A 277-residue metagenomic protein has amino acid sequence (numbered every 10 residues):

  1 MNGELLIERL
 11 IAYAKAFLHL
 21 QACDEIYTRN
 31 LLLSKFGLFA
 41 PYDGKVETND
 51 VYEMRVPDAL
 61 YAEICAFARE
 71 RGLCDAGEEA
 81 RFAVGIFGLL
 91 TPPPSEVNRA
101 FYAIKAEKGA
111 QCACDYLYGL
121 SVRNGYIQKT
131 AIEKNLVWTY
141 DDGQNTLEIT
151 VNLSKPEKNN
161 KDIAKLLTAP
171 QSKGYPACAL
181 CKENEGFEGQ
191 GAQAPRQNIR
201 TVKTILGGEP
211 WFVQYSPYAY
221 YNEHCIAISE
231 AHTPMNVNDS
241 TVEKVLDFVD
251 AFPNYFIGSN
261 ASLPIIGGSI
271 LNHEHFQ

Functional and structural regions predicted by a protein language model:
M1-A227, A231-P234: Active-site microenvironments that recognize anionic phosphate/pyrophosphate groups
R200, E230-I257: Helical scaffold of the NTase/Pol beta-like nucleotidyltransferase catalytic core
V213, I257, E274-F276: Hydrophobic faces of well-ordered beta-strands that scaffold small-molecule active sites in alpha/beta enzyme cores
E223-H224, S229, I266-Q277: Histidine-centered divalent-metal-coordination microenvironment in nucleic-acid enzymes
N254-N272: Active-site nucleotide-donor binding segment shared across nucleotidyl transfer reactions
